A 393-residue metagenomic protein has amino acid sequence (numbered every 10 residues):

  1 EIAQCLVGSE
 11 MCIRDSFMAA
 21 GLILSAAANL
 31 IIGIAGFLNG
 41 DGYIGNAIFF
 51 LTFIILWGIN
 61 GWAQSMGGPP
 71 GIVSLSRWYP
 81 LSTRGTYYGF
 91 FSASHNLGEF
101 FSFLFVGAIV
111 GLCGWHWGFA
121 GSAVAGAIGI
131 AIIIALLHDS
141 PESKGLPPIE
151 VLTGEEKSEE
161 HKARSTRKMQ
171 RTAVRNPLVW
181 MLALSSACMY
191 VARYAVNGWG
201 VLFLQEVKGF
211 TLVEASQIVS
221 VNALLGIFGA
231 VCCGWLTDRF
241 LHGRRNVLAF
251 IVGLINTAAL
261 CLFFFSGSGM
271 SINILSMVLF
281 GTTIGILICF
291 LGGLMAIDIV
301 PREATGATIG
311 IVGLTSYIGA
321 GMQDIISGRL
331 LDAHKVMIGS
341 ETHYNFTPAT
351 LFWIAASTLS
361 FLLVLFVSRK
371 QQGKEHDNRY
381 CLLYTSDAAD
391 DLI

Functional and structural regions predicted by a protein language model:
E1-G8, Y384-I393: Single conserved hydrophobic/aromatic residue that forms the stacking wall/gate of nucleotide- or nucleobase-binding
E10-L22, R239-G253: Cytoplasmic membrane-interface "Motif A"-like loop-to-helix N-cap segments of 12-TM Major Facilitator Superfamily
I23-G45, I255-S268: C-terminal ends and interior cores of transmembrane alpha-helices in multi-pass membrane transporters/permeases
A28, I44-S65, I272-L287: Hydrophobic core of transmembrane alpha-helices in multi-pass small-molecule transporters, especially MFS/SLC-type
G58-A93: Cytoplasmic helix-loop-helix junction between adjacent transmembrane helices in 12-TM secondary transporters
N96-D139: Helix-loop-helix hairpin linking two adjacent transmembrane segments in secondary transporters
P177-A223, Q323-D324: Extracytoplasmic gate region of multi-pass secondary transporters
N246-L291: C-terminal transmembrane helical hairpin of 12-TM major facilitator-type secondary transporters
